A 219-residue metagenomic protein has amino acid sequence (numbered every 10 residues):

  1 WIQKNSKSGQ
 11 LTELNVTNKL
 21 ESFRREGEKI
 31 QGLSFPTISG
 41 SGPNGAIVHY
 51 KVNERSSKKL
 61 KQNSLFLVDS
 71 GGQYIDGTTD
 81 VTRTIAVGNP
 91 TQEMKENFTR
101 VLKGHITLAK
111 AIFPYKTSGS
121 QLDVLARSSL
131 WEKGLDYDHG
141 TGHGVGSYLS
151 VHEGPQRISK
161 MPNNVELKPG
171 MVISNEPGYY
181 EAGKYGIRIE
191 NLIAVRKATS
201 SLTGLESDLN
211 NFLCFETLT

Functional and structural regions predicted by a protein language model:
W1-T219: Active-site neighborhoods and metal-handling regions in enzymes and metal-associated proteins
